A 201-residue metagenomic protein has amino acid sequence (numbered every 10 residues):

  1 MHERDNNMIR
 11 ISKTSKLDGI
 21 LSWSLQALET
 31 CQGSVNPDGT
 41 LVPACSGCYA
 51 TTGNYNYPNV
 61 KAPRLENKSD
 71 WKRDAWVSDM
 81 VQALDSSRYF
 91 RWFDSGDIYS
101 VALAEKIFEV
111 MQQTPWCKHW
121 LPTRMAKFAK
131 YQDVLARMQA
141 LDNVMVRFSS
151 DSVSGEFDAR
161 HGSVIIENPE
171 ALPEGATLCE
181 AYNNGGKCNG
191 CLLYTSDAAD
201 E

Functional and structural regions predicted by a protein language model:
M1-S69, S86: N-terminal [4Fe-4S]-dependent radical SAM core
T51-V77, V81-L103, M111-A129, N143-G155: Core AdoMet radical
K130-V134: Glycine-rich, charge-decorated loop segments at or immediately adjacent to ligand/cofactor-binding or catalytic sites
V164-P169: Helix-rich interaction surfaces within compact, conserved domain-sized segments that mediate assembly or partner
P173-G186: Extended repeat-based interaction scaffolds and adjacent low-complexity, acidic/S/T/P-biased segments that form broad
Y194-D200: Conserved small/polar residues in nucleotide/adenosyl-binding loops
